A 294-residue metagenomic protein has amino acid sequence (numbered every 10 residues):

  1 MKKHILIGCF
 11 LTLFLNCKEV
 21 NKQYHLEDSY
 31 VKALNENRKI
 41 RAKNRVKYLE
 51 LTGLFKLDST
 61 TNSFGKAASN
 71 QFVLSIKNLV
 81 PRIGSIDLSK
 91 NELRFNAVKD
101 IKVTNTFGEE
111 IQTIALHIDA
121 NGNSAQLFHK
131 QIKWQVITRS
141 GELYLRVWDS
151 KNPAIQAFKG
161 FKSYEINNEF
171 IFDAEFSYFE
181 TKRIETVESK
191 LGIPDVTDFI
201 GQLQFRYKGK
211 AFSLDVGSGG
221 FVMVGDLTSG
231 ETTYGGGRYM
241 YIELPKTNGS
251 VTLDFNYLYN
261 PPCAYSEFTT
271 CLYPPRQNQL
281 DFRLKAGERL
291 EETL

Functional and structural regions predicted by a protein language model:
K2-G8: Sec-dependent signal peptide recognition, specifically the positively charged N-region followed immediately by
L15-N16: C-terminal motif of bacterial Sec signal peptides marking the signal peptidase cleavage site
A33-K77, V224-T228: N-terminal beta-hairpin/loop module of FHA
K56-G122: Forkhead-associated
F128-D195: Surface-exposed beta-loop interaction hotspot
K159-G160, S250-T252, N256-L294: Extended, aromatic/histidine-rich regions of cofactor-dependent oxidoreductases associated with respiratory
D173-S229, Y234: Flexible, glycine-rich surface segments
T232-K246, S250-T252, N256, P262: C-terminal soluble interaction/assembly domains
